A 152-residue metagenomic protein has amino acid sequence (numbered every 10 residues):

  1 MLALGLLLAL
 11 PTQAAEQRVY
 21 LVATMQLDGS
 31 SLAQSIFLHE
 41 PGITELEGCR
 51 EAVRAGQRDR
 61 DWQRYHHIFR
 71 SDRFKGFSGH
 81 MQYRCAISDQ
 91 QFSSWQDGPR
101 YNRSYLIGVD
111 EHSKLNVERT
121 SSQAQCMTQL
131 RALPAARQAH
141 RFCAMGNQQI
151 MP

Functional and structural regions predicted by a protein language model:
M1-A9: Bacterial N-terminal signal peptides
A14-P152: Mitochondrial intermembrane space
